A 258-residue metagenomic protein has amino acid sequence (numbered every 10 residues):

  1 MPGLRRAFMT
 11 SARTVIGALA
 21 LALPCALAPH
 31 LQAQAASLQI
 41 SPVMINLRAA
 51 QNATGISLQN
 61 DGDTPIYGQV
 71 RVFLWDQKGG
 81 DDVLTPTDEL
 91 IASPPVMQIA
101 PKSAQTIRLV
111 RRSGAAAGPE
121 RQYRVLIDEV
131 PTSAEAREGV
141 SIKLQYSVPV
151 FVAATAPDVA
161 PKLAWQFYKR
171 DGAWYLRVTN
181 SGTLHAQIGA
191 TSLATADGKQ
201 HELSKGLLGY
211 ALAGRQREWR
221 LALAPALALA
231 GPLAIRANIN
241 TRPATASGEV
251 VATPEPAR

Functional and structural regions predicted by a protein language model:
M1-A12: N-terminal secretory signal peptides that target proteins for export/translocation
I16-A28: Bacterial N-terminal signal peptides
L27-A35: Sec/Tat signal peptide C-region and signal peptidase I cleavage site
Q34-D61, V159-D171, L208: Beta-sheet-dominated interaction scaffolds and their linkers
I56-G62, L176-G182: Asparagine-centered strand-capping/turn motif at beta-strand->loop junctions
T64-V72, H185-T191: Short, hydrophobic/aromatic beta-strand segments
D82-A115, Q200-L227: Intrinsically disordered, low-complexity Pro/Gly/Ser/Thr-rich segments with frequent PxxP/GP/PP motifs and embedded
R112-P157, A226-R258: Terminal connector regions
